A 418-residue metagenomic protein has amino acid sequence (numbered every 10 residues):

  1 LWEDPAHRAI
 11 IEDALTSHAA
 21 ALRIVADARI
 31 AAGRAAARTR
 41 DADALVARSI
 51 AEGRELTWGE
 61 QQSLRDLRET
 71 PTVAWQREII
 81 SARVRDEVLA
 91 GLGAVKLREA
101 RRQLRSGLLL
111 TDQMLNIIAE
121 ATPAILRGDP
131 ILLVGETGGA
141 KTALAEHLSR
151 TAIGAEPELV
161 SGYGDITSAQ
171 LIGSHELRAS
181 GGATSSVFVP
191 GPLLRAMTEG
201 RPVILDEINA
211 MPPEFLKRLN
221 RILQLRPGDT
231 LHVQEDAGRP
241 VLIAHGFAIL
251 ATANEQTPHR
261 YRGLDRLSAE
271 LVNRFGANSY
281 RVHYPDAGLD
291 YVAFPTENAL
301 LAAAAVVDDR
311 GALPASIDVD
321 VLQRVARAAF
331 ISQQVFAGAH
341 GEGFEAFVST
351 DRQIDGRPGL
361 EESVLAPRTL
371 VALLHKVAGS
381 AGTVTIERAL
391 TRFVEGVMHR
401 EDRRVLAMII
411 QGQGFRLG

Functional and structural regions predicted by a protein language model:
L1-G418: C-terminal regulatory/interaction module of P-loop NTP-utilizing enzymes
